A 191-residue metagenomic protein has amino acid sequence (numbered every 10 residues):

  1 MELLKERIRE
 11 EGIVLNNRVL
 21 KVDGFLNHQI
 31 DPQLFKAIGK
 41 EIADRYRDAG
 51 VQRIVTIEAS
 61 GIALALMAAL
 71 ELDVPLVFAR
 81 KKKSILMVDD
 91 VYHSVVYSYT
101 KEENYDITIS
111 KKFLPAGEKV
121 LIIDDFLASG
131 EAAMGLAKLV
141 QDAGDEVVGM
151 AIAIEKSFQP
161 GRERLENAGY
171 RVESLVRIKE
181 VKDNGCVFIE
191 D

Functional and structural regions predicted by a protein language model:
M1-I123, L127-D191: PRPP-associated nucleotide enzymes
